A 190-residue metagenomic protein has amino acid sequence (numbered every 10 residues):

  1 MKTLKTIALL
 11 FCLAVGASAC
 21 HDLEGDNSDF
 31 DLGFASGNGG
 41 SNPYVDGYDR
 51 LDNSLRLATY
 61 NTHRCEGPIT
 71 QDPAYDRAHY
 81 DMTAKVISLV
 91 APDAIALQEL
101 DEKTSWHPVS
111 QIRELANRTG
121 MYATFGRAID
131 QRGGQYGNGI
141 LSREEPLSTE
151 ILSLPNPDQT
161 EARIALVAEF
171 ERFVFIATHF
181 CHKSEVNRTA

Functional and structural regions predicted by a protein language model:
M1-A8: Bacterial N-terminal signal peptides that target proteins for export
T3, G25-D26, T70, S105 (+1 more regions): Short, solvent-exposed coil/turn linker segments
L9-C12, C20-S88, R118, Y122-F125 (+1 more regions): Active-site regions of metal-assisted phosphoester/phosphodiester hydrolases, unifying DNase/endonuclease modules
A78, V90, H107-S110: Generic alpha-helix structural propensity
I87, A91-L100: Proline-aspartate-enriched helix->loop->beta-strand connector
Q98-R118, G133-Q135: Metal-dependent catalytic neighborhoods of phosphoester/phosphodiester hydrolases
